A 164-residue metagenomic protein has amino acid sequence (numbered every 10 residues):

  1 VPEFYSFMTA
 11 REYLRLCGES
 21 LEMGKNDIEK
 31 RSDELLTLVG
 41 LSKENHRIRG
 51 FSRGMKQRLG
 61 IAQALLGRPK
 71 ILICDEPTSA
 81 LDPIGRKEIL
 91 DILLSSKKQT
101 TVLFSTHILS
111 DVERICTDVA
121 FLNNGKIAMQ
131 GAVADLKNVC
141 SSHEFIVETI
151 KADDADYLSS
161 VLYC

Functional and structural regions predicted by a protein language model:
R15, E19, N26-K43: Conserved ABC ATPase "signature" region
I61: Hydrophobic anchor residue at the start of the ABC signature
R68: Conserved catalytic motifs of ABC-family nucleotide-binding domains
L72-D75: Catalytic Walker B motif of ABC-type/P-loop ATPase nucleotide-binding domains
T78-S79, L109: Short loop immediately C-terminal to the Walker-B catalytic DE motif in ABC-type ATPase nucleotide-binding domains
P83-G85: Helix N-cap at the start of a conserved alpha-helix in ABC-type nucleotide-binding domains
E88-C164: ABC transporter nucleotide-binding domain
